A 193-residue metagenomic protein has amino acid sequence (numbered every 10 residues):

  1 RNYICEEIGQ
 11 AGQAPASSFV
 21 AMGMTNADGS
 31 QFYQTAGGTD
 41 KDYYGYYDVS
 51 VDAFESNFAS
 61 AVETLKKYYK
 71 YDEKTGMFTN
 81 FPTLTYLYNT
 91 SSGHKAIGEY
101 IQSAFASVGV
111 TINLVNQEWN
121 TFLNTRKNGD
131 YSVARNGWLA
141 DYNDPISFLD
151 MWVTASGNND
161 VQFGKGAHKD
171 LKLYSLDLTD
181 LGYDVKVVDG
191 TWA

Functional and structural regions predicted by a protein language model:
R1-N2, F81-T83, A106-T111, G129-V133: Loop/turn elements at helix/coil->beta-strand transitions in domains of secreted/extracellular proteins
R1-S103, K186-D189: Append "and occasionally in soluble cytosolic enzymes with long acidic Gly/Pro-rich linkers
N2-E6, G45-E55, T111-F122, S147-A193: Extracytoplasmic/peripheral linker and loop segments enriched in polar/acidic and small residues with frequent Thr/Pro
I8, Y86-T90, L114-E118, R135-L139: Active-site proximal loops enriched in glycine and acidic residues that flank catalytic Cys/His/Asp and coordinate
A11-G12, I101-Q102, Y131, L149-T154: Short secondary-structure boundary/capping segments
H94-A96, F122-T125, Y142-S147: Extracytoplasmic/secreted cell-surface and envelope-processing proteins
E99-V108, N120-S132: Short helices/loops that flank or line small-molecule/ion binding pockets
V133-L149: Ligand-binding clamshell of periplasmic/extracellular solute-binding protein-like
